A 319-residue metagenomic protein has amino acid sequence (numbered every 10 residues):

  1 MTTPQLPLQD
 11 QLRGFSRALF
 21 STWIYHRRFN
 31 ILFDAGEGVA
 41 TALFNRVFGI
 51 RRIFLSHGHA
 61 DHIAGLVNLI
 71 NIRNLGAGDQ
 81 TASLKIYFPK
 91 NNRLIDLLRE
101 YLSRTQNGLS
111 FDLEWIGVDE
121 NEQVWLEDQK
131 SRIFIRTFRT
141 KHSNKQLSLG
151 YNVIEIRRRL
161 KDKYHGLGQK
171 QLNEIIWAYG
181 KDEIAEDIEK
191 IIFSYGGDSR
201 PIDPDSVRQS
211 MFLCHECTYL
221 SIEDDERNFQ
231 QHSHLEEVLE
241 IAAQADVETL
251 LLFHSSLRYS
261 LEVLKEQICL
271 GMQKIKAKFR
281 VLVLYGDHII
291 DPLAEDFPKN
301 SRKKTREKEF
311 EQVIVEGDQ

Functional and structural regions predicted by a protein language model:
M1-R46, R52, L149-V153, R159-L160 (+1 more regions): Conserved beta-strand hairpin/beta-sheet module of binuclear metal-dependent hydrolase folds, prominently
V39-Y87: Active-site metal-binding motif and surrounding structural segment of the metallo-beta-lactamase
G65-R73, L98-S103, S260-C269: Metal-dependent catalytic neighborhoods of phosphoester/phosphodiester hydrolases
I72-Q80, T105-Q106, L160, E183-A185 (+1 more regions): Alpha-helix termini
D79-A82, N92-D119, R258: Active-site neighborhood of divalent metal-dependent phosphoester bond hydrolases
K85-I86, R93-L94, W177-D291: Cap/insert and terminal regions of metallo-dependent hydrolase folds
V124-T137, N152, D291-R306: Short, surface-exposed amphipathic charged segments that create phosphate/polyanion-binding patches used for binding
E127-R208, F212-C214: Active-site-proximal loop/helix segment associated with metal-binding centers of metalloenzymes
